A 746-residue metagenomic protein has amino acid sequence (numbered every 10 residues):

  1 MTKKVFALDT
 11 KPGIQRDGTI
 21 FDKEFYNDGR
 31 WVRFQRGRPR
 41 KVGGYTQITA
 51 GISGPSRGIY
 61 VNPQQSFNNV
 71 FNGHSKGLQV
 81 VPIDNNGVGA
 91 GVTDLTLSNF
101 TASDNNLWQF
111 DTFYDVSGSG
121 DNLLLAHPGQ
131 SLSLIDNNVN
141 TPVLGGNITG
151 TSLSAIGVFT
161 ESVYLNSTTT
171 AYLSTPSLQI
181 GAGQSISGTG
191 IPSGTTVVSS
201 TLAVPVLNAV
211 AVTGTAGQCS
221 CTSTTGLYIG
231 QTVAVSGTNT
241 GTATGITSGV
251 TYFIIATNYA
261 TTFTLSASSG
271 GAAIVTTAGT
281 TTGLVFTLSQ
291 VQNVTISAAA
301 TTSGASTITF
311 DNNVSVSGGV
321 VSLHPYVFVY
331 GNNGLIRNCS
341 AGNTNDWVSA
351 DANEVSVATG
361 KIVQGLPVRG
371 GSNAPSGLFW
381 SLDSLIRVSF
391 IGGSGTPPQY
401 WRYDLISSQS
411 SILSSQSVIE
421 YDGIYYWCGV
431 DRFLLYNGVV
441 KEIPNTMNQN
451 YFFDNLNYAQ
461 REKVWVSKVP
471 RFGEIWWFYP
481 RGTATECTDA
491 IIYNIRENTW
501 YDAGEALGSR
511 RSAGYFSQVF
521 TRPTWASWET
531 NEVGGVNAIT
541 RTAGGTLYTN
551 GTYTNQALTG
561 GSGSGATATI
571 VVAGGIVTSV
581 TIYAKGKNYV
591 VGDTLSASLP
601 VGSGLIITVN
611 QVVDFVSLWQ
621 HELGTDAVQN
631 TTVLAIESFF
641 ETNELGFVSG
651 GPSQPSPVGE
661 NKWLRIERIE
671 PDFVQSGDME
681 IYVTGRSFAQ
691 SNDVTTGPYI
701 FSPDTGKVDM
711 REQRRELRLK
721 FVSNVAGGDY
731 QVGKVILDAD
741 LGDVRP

Functional and structural regions predicted by a protein language model:
M1-H127, Q409-G534, V612-P746: Beta-sheet repeat architectures centered on beta-propellers
D111-S152: Hydrophobic or amphipathic alpha-helical targeting/insertion segments
A155, T168-L173, A203, G217-C221 (+5 more regions): A generic structural motif
S177-G188, T225-T240, Y548-L558, G592-L595: Short coil-to-beta transition motif at edge beta-strands of beta-rich domains
T189-T195, V235-A243, F433, V601-G602: Short, charged beta-turn/beta-strand-edge "cap" motif at the junction between a beta-strand and an adjacent loop
S193-A203, T247-T257, T569, V609-Q611: Short beta-strand-centered aromatic/proline hotspots
L378-S407: Surface-exposed extracellular loop regions of Gram-negative outer-membrane beta-barrel proteins
V533-V613: Conserved, function-critical positions that sit in or immediately flank catalytic and ligand-binding motifs
